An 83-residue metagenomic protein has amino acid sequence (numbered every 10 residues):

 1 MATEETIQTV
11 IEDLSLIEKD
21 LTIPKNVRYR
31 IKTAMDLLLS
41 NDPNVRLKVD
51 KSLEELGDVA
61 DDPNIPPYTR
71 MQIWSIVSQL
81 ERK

Functional and structural regions predicted by a protein language model:
M1-K83: Peripheral, non-catalytic segments of secretory and membrane proteins
